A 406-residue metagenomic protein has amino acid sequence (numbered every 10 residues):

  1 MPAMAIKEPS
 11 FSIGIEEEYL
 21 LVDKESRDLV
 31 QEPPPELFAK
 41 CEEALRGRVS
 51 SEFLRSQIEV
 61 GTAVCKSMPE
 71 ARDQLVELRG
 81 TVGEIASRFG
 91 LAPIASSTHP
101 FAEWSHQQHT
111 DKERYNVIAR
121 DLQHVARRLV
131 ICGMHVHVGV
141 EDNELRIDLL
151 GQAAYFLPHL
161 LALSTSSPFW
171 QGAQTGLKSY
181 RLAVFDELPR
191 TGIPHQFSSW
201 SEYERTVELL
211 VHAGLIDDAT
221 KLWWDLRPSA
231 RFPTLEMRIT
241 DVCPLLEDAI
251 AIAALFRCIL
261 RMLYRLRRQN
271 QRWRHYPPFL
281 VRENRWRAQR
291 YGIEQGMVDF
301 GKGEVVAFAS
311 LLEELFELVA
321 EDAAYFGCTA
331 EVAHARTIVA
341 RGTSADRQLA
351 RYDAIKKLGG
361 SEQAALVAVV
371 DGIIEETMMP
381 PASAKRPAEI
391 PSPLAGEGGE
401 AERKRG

Functional and structural regions predicted by a protein language model:
M1-F89, I118, F185-K385: C-terminal accessory/tail domains of diverse enzymes
R48-F53, A86-H99, H124-I131: Short, flexible active-site-proximal loops enriched in glycine and acidic residues
L75, K112-A119, V140-L161, C243-R257: Helical (often loop-to-helix) elements that flank the catalytic cores of nucleotide-handling enzymes
G90-Q107, Q171-T175: Short, glycine/charge-rich beta-strand/loop segments that flank catalytic centers and engage negatively charged groups
D111-G133: Acidic, His- and aromatic-enriched active-site or binding-groove loops in soluble protein domains that engage sugars
V136: An acidic/histidine-cluster motif and surrounding catalytic segment that typifies divalent-metal-assisted enzyme active
D142, L150-F197: An exposed, glycine/acidic-rich loop-and-rim segment of catalytic or binding clefts
G396-G398, R405: Glycine-biased, low-complexity coil/linker segments
